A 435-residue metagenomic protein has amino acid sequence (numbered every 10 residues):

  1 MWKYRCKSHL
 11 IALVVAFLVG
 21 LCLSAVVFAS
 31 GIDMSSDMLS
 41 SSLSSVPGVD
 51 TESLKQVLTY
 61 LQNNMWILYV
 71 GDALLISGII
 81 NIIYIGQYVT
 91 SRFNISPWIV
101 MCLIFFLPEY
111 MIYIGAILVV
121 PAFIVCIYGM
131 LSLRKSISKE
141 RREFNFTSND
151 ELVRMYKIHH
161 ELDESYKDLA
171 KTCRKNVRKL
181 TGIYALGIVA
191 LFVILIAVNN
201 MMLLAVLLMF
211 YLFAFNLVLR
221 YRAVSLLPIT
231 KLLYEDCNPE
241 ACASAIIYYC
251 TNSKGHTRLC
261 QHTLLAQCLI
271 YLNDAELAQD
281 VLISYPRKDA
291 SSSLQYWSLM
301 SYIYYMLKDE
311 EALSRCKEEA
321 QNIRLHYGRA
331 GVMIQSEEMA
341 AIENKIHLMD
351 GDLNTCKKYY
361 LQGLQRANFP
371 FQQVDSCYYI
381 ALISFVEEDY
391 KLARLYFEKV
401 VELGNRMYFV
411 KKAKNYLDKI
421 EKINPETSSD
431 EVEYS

Functional and structural regions predicted by a protein language model:
Q62-G71, M111-I117, V193-Y211: Hydrophobic alpha-helical transmembrane segments
V70-N94, V100-I104, L118-L133: Membrane-cytosol interface at the C-terminal ends of transmembrane alpha helices in small multi-pass membrane proteins
K139-R174, N216-E276, D280-R287: N-terminal topogenic membrane-targeting module
N200-L204, K231-S244, Q267-D280, D309-E319 (+1 more regions): Helix-turn-helix repeat elements of alpha-solenoid scaffolds
L212-L219, I247-H256, I283-S292, E319-M333 (+2 more regions): Solenoid-like repeat scaffolds
L227-P228, T263-L264, Q295-Y302, Q335-I346 (+3 more regions): "A position-specific structural signal for the A-helix of alpha-solenoid helical repeats
I270, S298-F369: Alpha-helical adaptor scaffolds
R394, L403, F409-S435: Terminal, low-structured helical/coil segments at or just beyond the last alpha-helical repeat
